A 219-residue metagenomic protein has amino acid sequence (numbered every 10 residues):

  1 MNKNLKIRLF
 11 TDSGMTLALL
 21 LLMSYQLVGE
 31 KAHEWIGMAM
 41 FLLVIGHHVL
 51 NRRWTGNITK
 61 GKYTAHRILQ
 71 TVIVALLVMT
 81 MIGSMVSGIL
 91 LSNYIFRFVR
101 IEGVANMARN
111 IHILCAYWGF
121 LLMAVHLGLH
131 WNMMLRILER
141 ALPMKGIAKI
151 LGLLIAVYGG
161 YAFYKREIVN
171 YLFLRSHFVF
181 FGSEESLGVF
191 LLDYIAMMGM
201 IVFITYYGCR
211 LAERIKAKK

Functional and structural regions predicted by a protein language model:
M1-K219: Membrane-embedded alpha-helical bundles that constitute the cytochrome b-like, heme-associated redox core of multi-pass
